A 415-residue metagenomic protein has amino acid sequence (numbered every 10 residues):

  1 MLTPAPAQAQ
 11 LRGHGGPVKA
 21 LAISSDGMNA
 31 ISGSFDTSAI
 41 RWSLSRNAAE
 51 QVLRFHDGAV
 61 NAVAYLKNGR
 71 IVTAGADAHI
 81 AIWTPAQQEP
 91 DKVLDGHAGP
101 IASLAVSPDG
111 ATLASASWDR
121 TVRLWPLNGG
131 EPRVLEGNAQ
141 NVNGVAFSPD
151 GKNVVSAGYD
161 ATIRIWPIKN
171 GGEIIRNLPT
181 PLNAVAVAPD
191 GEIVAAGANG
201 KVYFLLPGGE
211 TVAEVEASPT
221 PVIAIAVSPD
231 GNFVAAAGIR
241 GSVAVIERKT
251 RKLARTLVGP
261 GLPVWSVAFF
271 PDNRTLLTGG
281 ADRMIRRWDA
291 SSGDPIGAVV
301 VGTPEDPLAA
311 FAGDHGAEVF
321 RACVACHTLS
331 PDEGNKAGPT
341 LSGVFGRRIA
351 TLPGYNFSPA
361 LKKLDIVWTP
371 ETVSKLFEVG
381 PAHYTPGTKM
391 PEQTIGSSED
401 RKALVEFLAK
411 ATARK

Functional and structural regions predicted by a protein language model:
S25-D26, L66-N68, P108-D109, P149-D150 (+3 more regions): Residue-level detector of Asp-centered blade-edge/turn motifs that repeat once per structural unit in beta-propeller
A30, I71-V72, L113, V154 (+3 more regions): Hydrophobic beta-strand positions that form the internal "hydrophobic ladder" of WD40/Gbeta-like beta-propeller blades
G33-D36, A74-D77, A116-D119, A157-D160 (+3 more regions): Conserved strand-to-loop turn within each blade of WD40 beta-propeller repeats
G293-V319: Electrostatic cytochrome c docking/interface patches
G316, F320-L329, L404, L408: The canonical Cys-X-X-Cys-His
P331-P370, E392: Gly/Gly-Pro-rich "capping" loops immediately C-terminal to redox-active cysteine motifs in periplasmic/lumenal
T369-K415: C-terminal capping alpha-helices of c-type cytochrome domains
